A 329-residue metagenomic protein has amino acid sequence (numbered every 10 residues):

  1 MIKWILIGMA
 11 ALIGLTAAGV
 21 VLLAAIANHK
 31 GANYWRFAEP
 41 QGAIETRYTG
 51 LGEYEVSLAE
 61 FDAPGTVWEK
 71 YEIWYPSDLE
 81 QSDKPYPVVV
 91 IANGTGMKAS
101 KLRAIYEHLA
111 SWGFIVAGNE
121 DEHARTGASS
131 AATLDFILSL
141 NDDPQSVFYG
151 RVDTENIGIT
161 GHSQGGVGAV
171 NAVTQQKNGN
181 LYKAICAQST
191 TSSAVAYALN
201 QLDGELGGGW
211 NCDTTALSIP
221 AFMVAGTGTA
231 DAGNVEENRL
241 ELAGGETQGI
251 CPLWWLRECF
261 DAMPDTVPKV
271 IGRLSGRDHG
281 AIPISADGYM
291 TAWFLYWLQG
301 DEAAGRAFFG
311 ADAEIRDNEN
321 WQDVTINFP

Functional and structural regions predicted by a protein language model:
M1-A18: N-terminal Sec-pathway targeting helices
A18-P85: Short conserved active-site loop signatures built around small residues
E80-Y86, A128-G168, Q175-G179: Gly/Ser-rich "nucleophile elbow"/oxyanion-hole loop immediately N-terminal to the catalytic nucleophile in hydrolases
D83-G94, E107: Short beta-strand element of the alpha/beta-hydrolase
I91-T95, S163, G226: Glycine-rich His-Gly loop
S100-N119: Short amphipathic alpha-helix adjacent to the substrate-entry channel of hydrolases
Y182-I282: The feature captures the conserved acid-bearing segment of alpha/beta-hydrolase catalytic domains
T266-P268, L274-P329: Alpha/beta-hydrolase-fold serine-hydrolase catalytic core, especially in secreted/extracellular enzymes
